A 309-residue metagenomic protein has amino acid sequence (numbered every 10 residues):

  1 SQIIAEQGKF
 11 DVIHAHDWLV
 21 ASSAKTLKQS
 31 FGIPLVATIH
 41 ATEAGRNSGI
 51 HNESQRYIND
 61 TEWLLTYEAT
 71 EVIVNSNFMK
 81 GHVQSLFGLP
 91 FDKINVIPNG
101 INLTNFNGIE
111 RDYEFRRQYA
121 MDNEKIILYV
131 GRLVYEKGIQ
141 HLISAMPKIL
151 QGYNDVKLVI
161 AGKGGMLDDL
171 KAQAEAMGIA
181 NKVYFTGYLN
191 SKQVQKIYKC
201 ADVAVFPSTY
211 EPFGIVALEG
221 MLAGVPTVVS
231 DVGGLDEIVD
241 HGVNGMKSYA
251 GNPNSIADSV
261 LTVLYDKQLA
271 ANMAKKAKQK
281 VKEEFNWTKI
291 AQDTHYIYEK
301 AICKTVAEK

Functional and structural regions predicted by a protein language model:
F78, G100: Carbohydrate-associated surface elements
K125-Q151, L158, G165-D168, N254: A conserved mid-protein helix/loop that constitutes part of the nucleotide-sugar donor-binding site
D155, S255, T262, L269-E283 (+2 more regions): A short, well-ordered alpha-helix in the C-terminal region of glycosyltransferases
D168-L189: Nucleotide-activated donor-binding/catalytic signature segment of Leloir-type glycosyltransferases, i.e., the conserved
Y188-L189, K196-A201: Short alpha-helical donor nucleotide-sugar binding micro-motif in glycosyltransferases
T209: Aromatic "clamp/platform" in nucleotide-sugar-dependent glycosyltransferases that forms part of the donor/acceptor
P226-V229, V239: Short hydrophobic beta-strand element within catalytic cores of glycosyltransferases and related nucleotide-activated
H241-G242, M246-P253, T262-K267: Conserved acidic donor-binding segment of nucleotide-sugar-dependent glycosyltransferases
